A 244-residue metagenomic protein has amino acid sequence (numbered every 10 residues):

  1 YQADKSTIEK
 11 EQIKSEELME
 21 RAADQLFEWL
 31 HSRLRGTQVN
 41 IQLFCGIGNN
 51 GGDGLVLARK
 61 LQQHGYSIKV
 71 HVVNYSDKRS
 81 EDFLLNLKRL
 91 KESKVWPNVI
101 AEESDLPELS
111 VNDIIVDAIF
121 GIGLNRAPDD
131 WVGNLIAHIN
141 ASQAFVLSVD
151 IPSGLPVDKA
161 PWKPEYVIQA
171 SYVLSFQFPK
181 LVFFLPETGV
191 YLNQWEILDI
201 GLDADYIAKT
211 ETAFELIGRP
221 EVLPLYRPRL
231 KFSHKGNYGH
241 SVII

Functional and structural regions predicted by a protein language model:
Y1, K5-I8, L84-L87, L223: Generic detector of well-ordered alpha-helical segments enriched in charged/polar residues, highlighting helical
Y1-F44, I244: An N-terminal, well-structured beta->alpha segment
A3-K10, W29, R33, H64 (+6 more regions): Change "in soluble alpha/beta enzymes" to "in soluble alpha/beta proteins
Q12-E16, E20-D24, L55, S80 (+5 more regions): Electropositive phosphate-/nucleotide-binding environments in soluble metabolic enzymes
F27-I119, A127-V149: Nucleotide and nucleotide-moiety/phosphate-recognizing core
N112-V242: YjeF_N-associated NAD(P)HX repair module
